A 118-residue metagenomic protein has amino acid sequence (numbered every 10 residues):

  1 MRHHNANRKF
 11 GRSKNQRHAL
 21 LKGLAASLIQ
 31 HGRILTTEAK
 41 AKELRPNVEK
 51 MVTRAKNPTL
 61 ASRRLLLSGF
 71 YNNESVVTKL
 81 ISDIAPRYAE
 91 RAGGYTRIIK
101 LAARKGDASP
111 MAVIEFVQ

Functional and structural regions predicted by a protein language model:
M1-R12, Q16-A19, G23-Q118: Structured, basic alpha/beta domains of bacterial-type, RNA-associated proteins
